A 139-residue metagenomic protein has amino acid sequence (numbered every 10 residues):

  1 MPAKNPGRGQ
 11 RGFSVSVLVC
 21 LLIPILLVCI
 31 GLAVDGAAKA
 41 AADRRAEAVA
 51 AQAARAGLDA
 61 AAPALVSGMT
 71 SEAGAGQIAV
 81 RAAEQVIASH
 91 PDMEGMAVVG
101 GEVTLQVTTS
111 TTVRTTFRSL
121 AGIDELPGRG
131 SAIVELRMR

Functional and structural regions predicted by a protein language model:
M1-F13, L105, A132-R139: Short N-terminal secondary-structure initiator segments
P2, A82, R114-T116, M138-R139: Mobile, glycine-rich extracellular loop/lid and propeptide segments that shape or gate substrate/ligand access
P2-Q77: Alpha-helical assembly-interface signal, strongest on the long, hydrophobic N-terminal helix that forms
A40, V86-S89, G95, V113-I123: Membrane-proximal amphipathic alpha-helices
A54-T111: Short amphipathic secondary-structure patches
T116-R139: Low-complexity, S/T/G/P-rich flexible repeat/linker segments used as non-globular hinges and stalks within
